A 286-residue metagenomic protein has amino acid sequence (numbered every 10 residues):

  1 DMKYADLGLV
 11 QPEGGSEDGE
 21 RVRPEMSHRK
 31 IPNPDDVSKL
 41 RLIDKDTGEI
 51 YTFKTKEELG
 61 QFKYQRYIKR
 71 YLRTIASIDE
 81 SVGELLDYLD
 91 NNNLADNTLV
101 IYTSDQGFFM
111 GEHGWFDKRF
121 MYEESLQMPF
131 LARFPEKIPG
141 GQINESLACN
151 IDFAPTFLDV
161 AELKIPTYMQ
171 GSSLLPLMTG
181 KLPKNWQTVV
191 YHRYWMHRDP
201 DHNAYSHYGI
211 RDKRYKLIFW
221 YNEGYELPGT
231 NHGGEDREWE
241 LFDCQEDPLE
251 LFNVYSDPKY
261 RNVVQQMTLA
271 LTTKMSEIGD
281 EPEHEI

Functional and structural regions predicted by a protein language model:
D1-A148, V160-Y168, E226, N231-W239 (+1 more regions): Active-site-proximal cap/lid insertion segments
Q106-E112, I151-A154, D159-E240, C244 (+2 more regions): C-terminal cap/loop subdomain of S1 sulfatases and analogous C-terminal strand-loop tails that border
D247: Intrinsically disordered, low-complexity polar regions and short flexible loop motifs
E250-V254: Carboxylate-dense, calcium-coordinating segments in secreted/extracellular and ER-lumen proteins
M267-L271: Short amphipathic alpha-helical coiled-coil/interface segments
E283-I286: Short, charged, surface-exposed hinge/linker loops at domain edges that act as mobile lids or interdomain connectors
